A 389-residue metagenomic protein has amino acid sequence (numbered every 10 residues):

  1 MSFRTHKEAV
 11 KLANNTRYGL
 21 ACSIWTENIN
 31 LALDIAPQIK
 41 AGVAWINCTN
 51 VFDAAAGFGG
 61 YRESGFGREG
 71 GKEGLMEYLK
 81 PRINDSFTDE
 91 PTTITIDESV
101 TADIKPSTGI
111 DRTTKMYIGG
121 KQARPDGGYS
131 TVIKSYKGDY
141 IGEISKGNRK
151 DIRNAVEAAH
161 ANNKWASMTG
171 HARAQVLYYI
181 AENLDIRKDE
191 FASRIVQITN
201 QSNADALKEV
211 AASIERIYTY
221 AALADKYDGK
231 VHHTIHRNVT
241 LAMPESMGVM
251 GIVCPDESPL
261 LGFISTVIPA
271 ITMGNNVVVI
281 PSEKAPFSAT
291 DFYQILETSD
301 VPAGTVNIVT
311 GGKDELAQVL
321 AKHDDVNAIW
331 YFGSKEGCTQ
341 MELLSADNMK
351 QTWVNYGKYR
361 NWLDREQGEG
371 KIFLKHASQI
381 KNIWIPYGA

Functional and structural regions predicted by a protein language model:
M1-S99, S135-I144, D151-I152, E157 (+7 more regions): Conserved C-terminal structural/oligomerization subdomain of aldehyde/semialdehyde dehydrogenase
H6, I39, T101-I104, V210-E215 (+4 more regions): A broad, low-specificity signal for short, low-complexity segments enriched in glycine/proline and polar/charged
A21, G60, R112-T113, V267: A generic hydrophobic-helix recognition signal that picks specific residues within alpha-helical hydrophobic
E27, N183, S202, S258-P259 (+1 more regions): Glycine-/small-residue-rich active-site loops that bind phosphorylated ligands and cofactors
D85-N238: N-terminal Rossmann-like NAD(P)+-binding subdomain of aldehyde/semialdehyde dehydrogenases
G128-Y129, Y136, A222, Y227-P302: Conserved small-residue-rich beta-alpha loop and adjacent elements that most often cradle the phosphate/pyrophosphate
